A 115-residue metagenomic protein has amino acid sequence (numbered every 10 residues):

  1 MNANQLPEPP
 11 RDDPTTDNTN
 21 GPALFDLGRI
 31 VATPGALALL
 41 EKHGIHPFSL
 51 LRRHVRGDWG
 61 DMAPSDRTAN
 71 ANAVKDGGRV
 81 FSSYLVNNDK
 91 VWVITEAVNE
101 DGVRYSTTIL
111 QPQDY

Functional and structural regions predicted by a protein language model:
M1-N20, Y115: Intrinsically disordered, low-complexity and often Lys/Arg-enriched segments
N2-N4, N18-N20, N70-N72, N87-N88 (+1 more regions): Detector for Asparagine
Q5-L6, L40, Y84-N87: Generic ordered-secondary-structure signal
D13-F81: Compact soluble domain cores
K75-D76, V80-Y115: Short, compact, well-ordered microdomains
